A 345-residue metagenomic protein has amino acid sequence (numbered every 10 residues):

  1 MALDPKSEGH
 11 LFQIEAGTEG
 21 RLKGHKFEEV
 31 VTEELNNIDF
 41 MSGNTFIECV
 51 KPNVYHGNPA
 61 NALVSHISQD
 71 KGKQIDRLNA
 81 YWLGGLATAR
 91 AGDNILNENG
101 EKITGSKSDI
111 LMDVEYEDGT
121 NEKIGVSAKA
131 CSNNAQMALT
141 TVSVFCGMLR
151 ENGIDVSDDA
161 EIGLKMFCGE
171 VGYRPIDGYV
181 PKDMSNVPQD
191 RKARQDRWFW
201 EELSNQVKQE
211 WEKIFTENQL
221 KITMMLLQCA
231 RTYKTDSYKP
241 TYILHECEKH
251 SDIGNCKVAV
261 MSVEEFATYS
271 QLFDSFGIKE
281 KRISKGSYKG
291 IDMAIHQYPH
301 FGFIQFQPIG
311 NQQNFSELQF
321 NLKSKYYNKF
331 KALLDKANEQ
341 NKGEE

Functional and structural regions predicted by a protein language model:
A2-K107, D113-E345: Short, positively charged
